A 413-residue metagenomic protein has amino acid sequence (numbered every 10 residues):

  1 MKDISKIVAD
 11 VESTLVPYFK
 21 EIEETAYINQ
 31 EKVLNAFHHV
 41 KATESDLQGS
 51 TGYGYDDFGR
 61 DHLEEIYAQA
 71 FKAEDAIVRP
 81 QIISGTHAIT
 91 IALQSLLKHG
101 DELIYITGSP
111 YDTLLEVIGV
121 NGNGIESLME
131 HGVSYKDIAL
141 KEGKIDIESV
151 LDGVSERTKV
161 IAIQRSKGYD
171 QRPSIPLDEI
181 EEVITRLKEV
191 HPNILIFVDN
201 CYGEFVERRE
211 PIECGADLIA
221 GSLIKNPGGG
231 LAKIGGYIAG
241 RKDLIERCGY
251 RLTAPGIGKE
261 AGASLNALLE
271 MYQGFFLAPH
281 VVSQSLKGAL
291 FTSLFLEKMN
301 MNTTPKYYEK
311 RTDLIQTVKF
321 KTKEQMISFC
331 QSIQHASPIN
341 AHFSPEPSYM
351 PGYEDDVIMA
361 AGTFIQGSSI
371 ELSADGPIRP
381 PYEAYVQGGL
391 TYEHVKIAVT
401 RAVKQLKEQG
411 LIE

Functional and structural regions predicted by a protein language model:
K2-F19, E23-E24, V33-H39, T43-D46 (+6 more regions): Conserved PLP-enzyme active-site core in the AAT-like
L47-I77: Active-site-flanking structural segment that lines cofactor/substrate pockets
S50-T51, I77-P80, L314-K319: Short glycine-rich or small-residue beta-strand-to-loop segments that form or flank ligand, phosphate, metal/Fe-S
A68-A92: Short loop-beta-helix segment that forms the pyridoxal 5′-phosphate
D75-I77, D101-I104, K159-V160, N193-I196 (+6 more regions): Structural motif
E297-I412: Conserved C-terminal alpha-helix-loop-beta "cap" of PLP-dependent enzymes that closes/shapes the active-site mouth
